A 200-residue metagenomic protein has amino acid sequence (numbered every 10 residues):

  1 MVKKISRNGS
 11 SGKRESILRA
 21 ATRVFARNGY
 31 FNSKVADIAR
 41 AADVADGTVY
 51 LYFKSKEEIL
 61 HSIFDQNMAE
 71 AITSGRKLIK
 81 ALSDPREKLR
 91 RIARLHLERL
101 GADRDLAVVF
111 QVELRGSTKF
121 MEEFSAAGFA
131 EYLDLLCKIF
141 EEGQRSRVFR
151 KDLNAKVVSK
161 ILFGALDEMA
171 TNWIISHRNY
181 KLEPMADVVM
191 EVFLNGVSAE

Functional and structural regions predicted by a protein language model:
M1-N28, S33-A41, E58: Basic, helix-initiating cap at the start of DNA-binding domains
D43-F53: Short hydrophobic/aromatic patch on the recognition helix
L60-N67: Alpha-helical DNA-contacting segments of helix-turn-helix folds
S62, R76-D105, A155, S159-L162 (+1 more regions): Hydrophobic alpha-helical connector segments
A69-T73, F120-S146, K156-K160, G164 (+2 more regions): Amphipathic alpha-helical packing segments from all-alpha helical-bundle domains
E98-A102, K138, E142, L162-Y180 (+1 more regions): Amphipathic C-terminal alpha-helical segment
L100-F120, N172-I175: Amphipathic alpha-helical segments used for helix-helix packing
V108-F110, E123, K151-L153, L182: Short, hydrophobic secondary-structure boundary micro-motifs
